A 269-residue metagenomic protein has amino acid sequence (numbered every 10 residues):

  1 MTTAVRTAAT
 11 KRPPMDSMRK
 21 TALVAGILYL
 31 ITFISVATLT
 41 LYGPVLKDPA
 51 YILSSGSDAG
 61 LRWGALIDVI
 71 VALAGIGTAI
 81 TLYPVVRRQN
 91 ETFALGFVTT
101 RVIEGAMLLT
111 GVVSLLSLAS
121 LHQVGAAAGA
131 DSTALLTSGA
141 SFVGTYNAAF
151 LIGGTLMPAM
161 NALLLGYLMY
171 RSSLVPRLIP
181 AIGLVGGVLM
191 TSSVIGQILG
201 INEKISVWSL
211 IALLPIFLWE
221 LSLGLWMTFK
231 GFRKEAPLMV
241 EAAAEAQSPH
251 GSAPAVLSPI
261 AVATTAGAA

Functional and structural regions predicted by a protein language model:
M1-A269: Hydrophobic, aromatic-enriched alpha-helical segments typical of multi-pass transmembrane helices
